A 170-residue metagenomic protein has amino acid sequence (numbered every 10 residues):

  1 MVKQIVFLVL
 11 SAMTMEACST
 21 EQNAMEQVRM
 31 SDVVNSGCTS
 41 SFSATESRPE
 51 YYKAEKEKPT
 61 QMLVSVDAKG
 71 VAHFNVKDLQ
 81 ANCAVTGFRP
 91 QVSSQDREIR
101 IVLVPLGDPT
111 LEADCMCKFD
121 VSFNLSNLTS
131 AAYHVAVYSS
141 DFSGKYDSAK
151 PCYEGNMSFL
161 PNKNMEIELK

Functional and structural regions predicted by a protein language model:
I5-M13: Sec-dependent N-terminal signal peptides
M15-A17: C-terminal motif of bacterial Sec signal peptides marking the signal peptidase cleavage site
S19-K170: Exposed, flexible binding/inhibitory loops of compact, secreted disulfide-stabilized domains
